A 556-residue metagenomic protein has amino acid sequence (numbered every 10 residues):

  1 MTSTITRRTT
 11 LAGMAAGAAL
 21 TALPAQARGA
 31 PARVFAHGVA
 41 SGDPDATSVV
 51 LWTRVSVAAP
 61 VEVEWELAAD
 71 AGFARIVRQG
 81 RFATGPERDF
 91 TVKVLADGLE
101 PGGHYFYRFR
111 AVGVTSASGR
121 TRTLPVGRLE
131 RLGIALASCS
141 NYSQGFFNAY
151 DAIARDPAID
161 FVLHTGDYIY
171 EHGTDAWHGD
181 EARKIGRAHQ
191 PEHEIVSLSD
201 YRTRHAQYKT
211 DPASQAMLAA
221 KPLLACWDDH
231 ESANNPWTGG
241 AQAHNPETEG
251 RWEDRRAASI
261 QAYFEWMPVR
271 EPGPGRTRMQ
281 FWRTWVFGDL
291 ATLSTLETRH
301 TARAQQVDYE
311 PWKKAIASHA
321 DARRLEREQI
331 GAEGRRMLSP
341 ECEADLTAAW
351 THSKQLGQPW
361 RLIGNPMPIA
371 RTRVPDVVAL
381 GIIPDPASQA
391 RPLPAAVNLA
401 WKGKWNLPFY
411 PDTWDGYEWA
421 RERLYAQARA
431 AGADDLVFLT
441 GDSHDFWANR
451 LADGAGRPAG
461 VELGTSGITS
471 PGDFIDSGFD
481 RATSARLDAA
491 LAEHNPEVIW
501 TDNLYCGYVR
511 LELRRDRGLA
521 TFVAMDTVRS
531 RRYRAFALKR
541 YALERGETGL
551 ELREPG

Functional and structural regions predicted by a protein language model:
T2-R7, L11-L20, R28-G556: Metal-dependent phosphoester/phosphodiester hydrolase catalytic core
